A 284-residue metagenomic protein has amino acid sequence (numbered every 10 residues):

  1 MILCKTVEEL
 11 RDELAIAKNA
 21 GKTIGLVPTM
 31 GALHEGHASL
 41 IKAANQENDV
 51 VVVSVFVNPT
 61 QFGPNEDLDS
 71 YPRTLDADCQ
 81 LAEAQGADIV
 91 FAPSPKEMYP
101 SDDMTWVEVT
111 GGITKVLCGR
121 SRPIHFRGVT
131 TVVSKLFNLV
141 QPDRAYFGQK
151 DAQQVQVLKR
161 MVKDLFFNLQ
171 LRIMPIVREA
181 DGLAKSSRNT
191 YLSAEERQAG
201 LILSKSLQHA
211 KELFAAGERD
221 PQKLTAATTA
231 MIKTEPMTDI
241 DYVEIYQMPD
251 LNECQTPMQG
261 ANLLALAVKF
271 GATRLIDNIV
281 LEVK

Functional and structural regions predicted by a protein language model:
I2-M237, M248, V280: Nucleotidyltransferase catalytic core that binds NTPs
A227-K284: Phosphate/ribose-recognition catalytic cores of enzymes acting on nucleotide-derived substrates
